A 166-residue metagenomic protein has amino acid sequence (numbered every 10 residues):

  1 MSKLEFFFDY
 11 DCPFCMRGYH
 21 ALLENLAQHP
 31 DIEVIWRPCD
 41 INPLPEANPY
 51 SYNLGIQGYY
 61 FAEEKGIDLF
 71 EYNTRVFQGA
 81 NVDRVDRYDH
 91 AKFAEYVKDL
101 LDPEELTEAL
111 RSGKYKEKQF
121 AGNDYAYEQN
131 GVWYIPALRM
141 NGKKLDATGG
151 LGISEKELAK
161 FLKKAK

Functional and structural regions predicted by a protein language model:
M1, G55, Y134-I135: A structure-centric signal for secondary-structure junctions around beta-strands
M1-P13: Short active-site neighborhood of thiol/selenol oxidoreductases, capturing the structured segment around
S2, S51-N53, S112, S154: Generic serine detector
L4-E5, L69, T74, V85 (+3 more regions): Generic intrinsically disordered, low-complexity segments enriched for polar/acidic and small residues
Y10, M16-Y96: Structural alpha/beta surface segment adjacent to cysteine/selenocysteine redox centers across thiol/disulfide enzymes
Y19-P30, A94-K166: C-terminal cap of thioredoxin/glutaredoxin-like
